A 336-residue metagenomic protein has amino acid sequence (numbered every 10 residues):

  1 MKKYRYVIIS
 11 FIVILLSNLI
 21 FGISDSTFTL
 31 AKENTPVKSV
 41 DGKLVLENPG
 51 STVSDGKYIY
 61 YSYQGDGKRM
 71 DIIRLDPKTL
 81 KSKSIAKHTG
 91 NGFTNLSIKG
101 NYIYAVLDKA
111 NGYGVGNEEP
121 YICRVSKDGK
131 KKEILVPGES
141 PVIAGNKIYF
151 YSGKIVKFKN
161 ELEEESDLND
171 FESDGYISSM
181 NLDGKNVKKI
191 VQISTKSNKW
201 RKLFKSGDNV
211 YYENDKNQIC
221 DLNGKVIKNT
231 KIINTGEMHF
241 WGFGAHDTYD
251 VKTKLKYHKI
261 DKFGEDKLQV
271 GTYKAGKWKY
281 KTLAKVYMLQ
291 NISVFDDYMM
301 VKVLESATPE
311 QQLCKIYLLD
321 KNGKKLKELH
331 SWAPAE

Functional and structural regions predicted by a protein language model:
L19-N34: Sec-dependent signal peptide cleavage junction
T35-V45, K81-K87, K130-L135, N186-I193 (+3 more regions): A short beta-strand motif characteristic of beta-propeller blades
V37-M70, G92-N95: Beta-strand-rich domains and repeat architectures in extracellular enzymes and scaffolds, especially beta-propellers
L46-V53, G90-G100, V136-G145, T195-G207 (+3 more regions): Repeated scaffold domains used in trafficking and secretory/extracellular systems, primarily beta-propellers
Y60-S62, Y104-V106, Y149-S152, K157 (+4 more regions): Residue position within the beta-strands of beta-propeller blades
Q64-M70, N111-P120, F158-D174, D261-D266 (+1 more regions): Short, solvent-exposed loop/turn segments at conserved positions within beta-propeller repeat blades
D71-I73, Y121-C123, Y176-S178, K216-Q218 (+2 more regions): A short loop-to-beta-strand structural motif that recurs across blades of beta-propeller domains
D76-L80, V125-K130, N181-K185, D221-K225 (+2 more regions): Short loop/turn segments that connect beta-strands within beta-propeller blades
